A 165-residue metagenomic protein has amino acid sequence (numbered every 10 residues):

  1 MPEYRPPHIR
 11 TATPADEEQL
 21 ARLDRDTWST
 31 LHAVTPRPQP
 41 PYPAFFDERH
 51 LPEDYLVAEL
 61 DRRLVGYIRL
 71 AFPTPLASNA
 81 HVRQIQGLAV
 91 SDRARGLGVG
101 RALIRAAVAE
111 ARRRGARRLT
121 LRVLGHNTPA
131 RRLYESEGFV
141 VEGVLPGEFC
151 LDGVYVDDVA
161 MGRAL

Functional and structural regions predicted by a protein language model:
P2-P7, T11-E17, R22-R93, I104-A106 (+2 more regions): Acetyl-CoA-dependent GNAT
E53, V156-A160: Short hydrophobic/aromatic beta-strand or adjacent loop that forms the aromatic wall/cage of a ligand/substrate-binding
A94, G98: Glycine-rich phosphate-binding loop
R101, H126-G143: Conserved active-site alpha-helix within GNAT-family acetyltransferase domains
A111-R122: Conserved GNAT acetyl-CoA-binding A-motif
L121-R131, G147-V154: Conserved beta-strand-loop-alpha-helix junction that forms the acyl-donor binding cleft
